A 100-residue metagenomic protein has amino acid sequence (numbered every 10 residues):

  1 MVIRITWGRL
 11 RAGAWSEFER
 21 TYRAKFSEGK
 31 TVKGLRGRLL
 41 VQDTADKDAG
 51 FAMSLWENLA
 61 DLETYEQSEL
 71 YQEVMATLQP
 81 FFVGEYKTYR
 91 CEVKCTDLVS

Functional and structural regions predicted by a protein language model:
M1-G50, E57-Q67, F81-S100: Short S/T/G/P-rich N-terminal loop/turn motif that feeds into the first structured element of a domain
Q72-V74: A common structural junction motif
